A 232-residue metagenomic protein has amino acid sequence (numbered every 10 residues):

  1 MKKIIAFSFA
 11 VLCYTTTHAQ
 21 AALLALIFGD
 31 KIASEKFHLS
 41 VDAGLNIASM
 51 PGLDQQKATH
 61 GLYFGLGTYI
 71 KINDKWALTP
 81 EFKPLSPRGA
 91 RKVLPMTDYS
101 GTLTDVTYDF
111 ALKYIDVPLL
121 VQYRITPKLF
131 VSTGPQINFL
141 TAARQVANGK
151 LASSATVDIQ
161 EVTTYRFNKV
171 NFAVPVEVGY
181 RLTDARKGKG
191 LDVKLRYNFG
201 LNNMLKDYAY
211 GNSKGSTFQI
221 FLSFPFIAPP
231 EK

Functional and structural regions predicted by a protein language model:
M1-A33, A228-K232: Cleavable N-terminal export/targeting peptides
Q20-K71: Short glycine/proline- and aromatic-enriched beta-strand/turn motifs that initiate or cap beta-hairpins
S34, K71-N73, L85, T126 (+2 more regions): Outer-membrane beta-barrel channels and translocator barrels
E35-F37, A58-L62, A111-I115, N168-V174 (+1 more regions): Residues that define the transmembrane beta-barrel architecture of outer-membrane proteins
V41-L45, F64-I72, P84, V117-Y123 (+4 more regions): Residues on the lipid-exposed face of transmembrane beta-strands in outer-membrane beta-barrel proteins
S49-D54, T102-T107, Q160-R166, L205-Y210: Extracellular loop and loop/strand-boundary signature of outer-membrane beta-barrel proteins
G52-K57, R91-T97, R144-A152, M204-Y210: Outer-membrane beta-barrel translocator domains and adjoining extracellular loop/strand segments of Gram-negative
V162-Y165, K169-K232: Predominantly the C-terminal beta-signal and adjacent terminal strand-loop region of outer-membrane beta-barrel
